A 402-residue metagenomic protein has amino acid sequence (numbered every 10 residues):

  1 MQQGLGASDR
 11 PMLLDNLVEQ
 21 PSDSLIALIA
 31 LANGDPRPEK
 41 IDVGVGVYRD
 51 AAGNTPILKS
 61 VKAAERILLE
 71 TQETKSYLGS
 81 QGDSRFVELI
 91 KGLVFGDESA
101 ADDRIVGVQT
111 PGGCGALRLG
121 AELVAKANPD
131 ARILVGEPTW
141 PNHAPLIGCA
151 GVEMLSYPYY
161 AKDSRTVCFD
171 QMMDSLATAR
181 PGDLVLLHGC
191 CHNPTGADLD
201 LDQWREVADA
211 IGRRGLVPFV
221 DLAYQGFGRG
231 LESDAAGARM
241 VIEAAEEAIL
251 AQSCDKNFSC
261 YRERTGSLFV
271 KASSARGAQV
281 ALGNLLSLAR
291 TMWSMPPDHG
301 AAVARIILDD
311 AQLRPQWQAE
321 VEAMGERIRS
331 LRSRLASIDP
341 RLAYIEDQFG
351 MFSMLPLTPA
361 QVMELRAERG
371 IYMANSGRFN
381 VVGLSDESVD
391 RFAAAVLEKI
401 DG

Functional and structural regions predicted by a protein language model:
Q3: Cationic, low-complexity basic patches in intrinsically disordered or flexible, solvent-exposed regions
D9-L78, G92, G96, T291 (+3 more regions): N-terminal "arm"/small-domain region of PLP-dependent enzymes with the aminotransferase-like
R66-I67, Q72-R213, G226-F227, A235-R239 (+3 more regions): Conserved core of the PLP fold type I
M154, P218, A248, Y372-M373: Hydrophobic beta-strand scaffold residues
A223: Conserved Walker B
A236-V280: Active-site PLP attachment segment
L282-A301, I307-S333: Structural signature of PLP-dependent enzymes
Q316-E368: Conserved PLP-binding catalytic core of the aspartate aminotransferase-like
